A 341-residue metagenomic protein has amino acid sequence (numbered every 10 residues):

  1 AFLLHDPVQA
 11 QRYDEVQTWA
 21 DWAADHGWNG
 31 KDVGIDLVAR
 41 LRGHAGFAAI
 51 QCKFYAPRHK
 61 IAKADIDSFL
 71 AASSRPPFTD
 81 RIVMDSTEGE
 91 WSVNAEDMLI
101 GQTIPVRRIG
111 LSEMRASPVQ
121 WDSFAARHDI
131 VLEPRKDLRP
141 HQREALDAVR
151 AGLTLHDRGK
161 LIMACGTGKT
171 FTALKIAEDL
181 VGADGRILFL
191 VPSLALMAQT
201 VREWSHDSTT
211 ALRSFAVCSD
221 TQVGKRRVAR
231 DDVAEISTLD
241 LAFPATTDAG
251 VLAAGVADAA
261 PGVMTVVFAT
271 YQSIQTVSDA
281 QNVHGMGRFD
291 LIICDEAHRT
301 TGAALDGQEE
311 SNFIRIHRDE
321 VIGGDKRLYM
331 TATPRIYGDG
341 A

Functional and structural regions predicted by a protein language model:
F2, P7-A10, V16-W19, A23-G27 (+4 more regions): ATP-dependent helicase/translocase motor core
G30, V38-I50, P76: Active-site beta-strand-loop-beta-strand hairpin of nuclease catalytic cores that positions key catalytic residues
L41-G43, Q51-K63: Short beta-strand-loop-alpha-helix junction that forms the active-site gateway of nucleic-acid-processing nucleases
R58, M197, R299-A303, I336-Y337: Catalytic P-loop NTPase motifs of RecA-like helicase/translocase cores
G185-S208, S214-R226, Y271-S273: Conserved Walker A/P-loop ATP-binding site and its immediately adjacent core in helicase/helicase-like ATPase domains
G250-V266, T270-R288: Conserved helix/coil segment N-terminal to the catalytic DExD/H
H284-L328: SF2 helicase catalytic motif II
K326, D339-A341: Interdomain helical connector at the RecA1-RecA2 junction of SF1/SF2 helicase-like NTPases
